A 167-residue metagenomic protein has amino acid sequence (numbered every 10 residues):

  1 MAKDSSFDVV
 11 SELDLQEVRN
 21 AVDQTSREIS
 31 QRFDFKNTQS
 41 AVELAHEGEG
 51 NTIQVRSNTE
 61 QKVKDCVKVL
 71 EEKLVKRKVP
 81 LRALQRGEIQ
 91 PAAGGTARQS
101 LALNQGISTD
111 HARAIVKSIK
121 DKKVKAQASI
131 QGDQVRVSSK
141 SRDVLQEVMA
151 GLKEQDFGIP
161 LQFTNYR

Functional and structural regions predicted by a protein language model:
M1-N37: N-terminal, positively charged regions that mediate nucleic acid binding
M1-S5, V42-A45, L84-G95: Flexible hinge/switch segments at interdomain interfaces of large molecular machines
A2-K3, F7, R98-R167: Positively charged, low-complexity, intrinsically disordered RNA-binding extensions
S5-S11, G50-S57, G94-L103: Short, hydrophobic beta-strand segments
R19-D34, L70-E71, T109-K120: Short amphipathic alpha-helix segments
F33-S40, L81-R86, A112-V124: Short amphipathic beta-strand starts and helix->beta connectors
A45-Q61, Q131-S141: Short glycine/threonine-rich beta-strand-turn micro-motifs
Q61-S100: Helix-adjacent hinge/juxtasegments
